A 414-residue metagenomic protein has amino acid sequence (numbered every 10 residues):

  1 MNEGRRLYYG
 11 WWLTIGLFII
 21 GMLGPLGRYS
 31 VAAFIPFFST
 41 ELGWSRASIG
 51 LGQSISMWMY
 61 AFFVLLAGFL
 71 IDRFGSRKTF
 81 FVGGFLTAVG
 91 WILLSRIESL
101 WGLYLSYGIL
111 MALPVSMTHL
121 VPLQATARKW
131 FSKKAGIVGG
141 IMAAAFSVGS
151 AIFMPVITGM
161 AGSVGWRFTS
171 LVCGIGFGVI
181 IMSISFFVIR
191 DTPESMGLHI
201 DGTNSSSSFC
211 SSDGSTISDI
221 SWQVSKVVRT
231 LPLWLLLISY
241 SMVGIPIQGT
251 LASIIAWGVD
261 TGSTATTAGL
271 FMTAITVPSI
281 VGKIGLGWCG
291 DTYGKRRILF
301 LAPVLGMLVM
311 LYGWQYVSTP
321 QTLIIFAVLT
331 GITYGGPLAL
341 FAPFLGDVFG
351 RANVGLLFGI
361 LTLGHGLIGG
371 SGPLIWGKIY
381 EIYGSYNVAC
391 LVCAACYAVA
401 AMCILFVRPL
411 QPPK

Functional and structural regions predicted by a protein language model:
W12-R46, M154, T250-I255, G372: Extracytoplasmic
M22, G102-T118, T322-G335: Hydrophobic core of transmembrane alpha-helices in multi-pass small-molecule transporters, especially MFS/SLC-type
V31-I35, S225-I284, G372: Extracytoplasmic gate region of multi-pass secondary transporters
F63-G75, K283-G294, E381: Helix-to-loop junctions at the C-terminal end of transmembrane segments in multipass secondary transporters
F85-E98, L305-V317: C-terminal ends and interior cores of transmembrane alpha-helices in multi-pass membrane transporters/permeases
Y107-A144, G350: Cytoplasmic helix-loop-helix junction between adjacent transmembrane helices in 12-TM secondary transporters
M142-E194: Helix-loop-helix hairpin linking two adjacent transmembrane segments in secondary transporters
I247, T267, T273-F344: C-terminal transmembrane helical hairpin of 12-TM major facilitator-type secondary transporters
